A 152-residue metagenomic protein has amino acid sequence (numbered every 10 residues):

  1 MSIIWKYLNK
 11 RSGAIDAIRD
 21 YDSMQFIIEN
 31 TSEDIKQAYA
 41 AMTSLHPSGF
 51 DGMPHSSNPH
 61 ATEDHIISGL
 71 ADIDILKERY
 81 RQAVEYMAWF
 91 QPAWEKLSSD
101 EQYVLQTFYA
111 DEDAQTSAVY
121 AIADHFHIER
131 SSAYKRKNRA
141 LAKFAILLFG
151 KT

Functional and structural regions predicted by a protein language model:
M1-E95, I146, G150-T152: N-terminal interaction/assembly modules
A83, E112, K137: Alpha-helical transition-metal enzyme core signature, strongest for iron centers
A93, T107, D111, K143 (+1 more regions): Mid-sequence acidic-hydrophobic segments that form the walls of catalytic/ligand-binding cavities or oligomerization
E95-K96, H127: Short, conserved sequence motifs enriched in acidic/basic residues, glycine, and aromatics that mark functional "hot
L97-S117: Short amphipathic alpha helix immediately N-terminal
E112-S131: Helix-turn-helix DNA-binding module
A133-L147: DNA major-groove recognition helices of helix-turn-helix
